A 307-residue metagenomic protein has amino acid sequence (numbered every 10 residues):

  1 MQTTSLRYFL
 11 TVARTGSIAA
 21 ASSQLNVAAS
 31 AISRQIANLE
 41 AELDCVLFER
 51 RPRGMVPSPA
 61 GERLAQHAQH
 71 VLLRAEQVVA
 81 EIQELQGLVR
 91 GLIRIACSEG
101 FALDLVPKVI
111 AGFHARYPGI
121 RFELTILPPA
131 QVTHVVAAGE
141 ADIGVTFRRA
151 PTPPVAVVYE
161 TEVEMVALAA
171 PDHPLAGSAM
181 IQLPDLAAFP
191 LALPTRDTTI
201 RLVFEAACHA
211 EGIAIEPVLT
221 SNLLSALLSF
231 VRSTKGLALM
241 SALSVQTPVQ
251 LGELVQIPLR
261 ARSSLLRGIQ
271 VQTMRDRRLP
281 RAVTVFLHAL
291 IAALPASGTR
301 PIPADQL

Functional and structural regions predicted by a protein language model:
L10-A28: Short helix-boundary/capping micro-motifs
E40-P59: A short LG(V/I)-centered, amphipathic sequence patch enriched for acidic residue(s) preceding the LG motif
Q66, L73, L85, K108-G112 (+3 more regions): Short beta-strand-centered segments that line the small-molecule binding cleft or hinge of alpha/beta clamshell
L88-P153, S221, P303-L307: Central regulatory/effector-binding core of bacterial HTH transcription factors
L105, V255-R300: A late-sequence structural motif
P128-T133, A137-A141, T146-F147, D197-I257: Hydrophobic hinge/microswitch elements
P153-Y159, V163, S178, S225-R275: Beta-alpha-beta core module
L175-A176, P190-E211, A242, L279-H288 (+1 more regions): Secondary-structure junction motif
